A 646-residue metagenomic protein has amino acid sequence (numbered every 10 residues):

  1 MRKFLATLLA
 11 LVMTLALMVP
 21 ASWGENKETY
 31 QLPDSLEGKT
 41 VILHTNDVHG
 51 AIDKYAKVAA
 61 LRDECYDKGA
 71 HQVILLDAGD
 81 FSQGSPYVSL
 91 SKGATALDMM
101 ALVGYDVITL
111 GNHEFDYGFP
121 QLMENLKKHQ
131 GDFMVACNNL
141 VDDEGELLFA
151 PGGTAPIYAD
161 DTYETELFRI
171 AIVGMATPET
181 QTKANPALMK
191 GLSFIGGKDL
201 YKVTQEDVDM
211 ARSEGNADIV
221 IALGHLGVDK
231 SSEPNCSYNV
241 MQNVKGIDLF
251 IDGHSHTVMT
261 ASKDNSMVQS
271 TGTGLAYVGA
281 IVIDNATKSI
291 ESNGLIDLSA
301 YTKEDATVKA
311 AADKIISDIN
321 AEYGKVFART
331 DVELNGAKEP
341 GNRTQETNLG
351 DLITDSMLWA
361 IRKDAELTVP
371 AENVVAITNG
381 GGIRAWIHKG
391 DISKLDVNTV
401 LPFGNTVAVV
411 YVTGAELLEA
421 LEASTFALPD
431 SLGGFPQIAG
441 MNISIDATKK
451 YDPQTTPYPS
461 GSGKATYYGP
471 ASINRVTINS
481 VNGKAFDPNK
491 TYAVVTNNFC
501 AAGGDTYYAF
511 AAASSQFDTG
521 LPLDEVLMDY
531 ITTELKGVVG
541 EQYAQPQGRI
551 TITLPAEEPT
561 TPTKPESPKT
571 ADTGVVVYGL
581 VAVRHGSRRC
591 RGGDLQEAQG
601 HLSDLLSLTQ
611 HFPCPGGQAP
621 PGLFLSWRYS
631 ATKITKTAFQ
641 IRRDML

Functional and structural regions predicted by a protein language model:
M1-L9: Positively charged n-region of N-terminal signal peptides that target proteins for export
R2, R588-R591, R628, R642-R643: Basic polycationic patches enriched in arginine
L17-L32, P565-V576, D594-E597: Sec-dependent signal peptide cleavage junction
E25-T302, T344, L349-W359, T368-A376 (+2 more regions): Acidic, metal/ion-coordinating pockets
E28-K39, T45, A51, D67-K68 (+5 more regions): Catalytic centers of hydrolytic enzymes
A582-L608: C-terminal membrane-anchoring or membrane-association module
T609-S630, I634-L646: Positively charged N-terminal leader segments that act as targeting/secretion signals
